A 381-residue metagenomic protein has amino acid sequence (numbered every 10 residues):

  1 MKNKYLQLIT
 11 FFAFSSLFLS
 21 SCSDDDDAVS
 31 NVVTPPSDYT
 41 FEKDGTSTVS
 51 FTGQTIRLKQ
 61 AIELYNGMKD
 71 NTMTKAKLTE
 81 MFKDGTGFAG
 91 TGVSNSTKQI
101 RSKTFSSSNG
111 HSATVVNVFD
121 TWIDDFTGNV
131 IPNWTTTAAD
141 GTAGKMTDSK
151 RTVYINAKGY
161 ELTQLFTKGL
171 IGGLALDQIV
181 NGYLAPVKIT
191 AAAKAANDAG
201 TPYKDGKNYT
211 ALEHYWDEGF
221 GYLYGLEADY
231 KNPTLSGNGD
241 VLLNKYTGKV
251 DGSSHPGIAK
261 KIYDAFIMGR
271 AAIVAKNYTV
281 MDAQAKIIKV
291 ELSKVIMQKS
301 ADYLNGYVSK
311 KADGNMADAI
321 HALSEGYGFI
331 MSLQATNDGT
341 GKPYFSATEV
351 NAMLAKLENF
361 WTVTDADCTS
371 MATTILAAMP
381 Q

Functional and structural regions predicted by a protein language model:
M1-I9: Bacterial N-terminal signal peptides that target proteins for export
T10-F14: Hydrophobic helical h-region of N-terminal Sec-dependent signal peptides in bacterial secretory/periplasmic proteins
L17-S21: C-terminal motif of bacterial Sec signal peptides marking the signal peptidase cleavage site
S23-D26: Bacterial signal peptide processing site
V29-Q381: Mature extracytoplasmic or organellar-lumen-exposed domains after removal of signal/transit peptides
